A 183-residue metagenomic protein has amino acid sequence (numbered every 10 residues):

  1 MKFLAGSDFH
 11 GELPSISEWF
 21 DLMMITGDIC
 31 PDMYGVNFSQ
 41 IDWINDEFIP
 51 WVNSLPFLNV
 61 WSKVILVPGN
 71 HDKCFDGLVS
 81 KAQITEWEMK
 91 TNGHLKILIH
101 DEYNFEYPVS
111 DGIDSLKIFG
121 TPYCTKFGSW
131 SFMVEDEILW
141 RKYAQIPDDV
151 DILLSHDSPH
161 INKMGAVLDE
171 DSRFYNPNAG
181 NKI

Functional and structural regions predicted by a protein language model:
M1-H10, M24-T26, I113-F127, D151-H156: Active-site-proximal beta-strand elements of phosphoester/diester hydrolases
A5-D8, H94-L98, M133-I138, P177-N178: Short gly/ser/thr-rich secondary-structure transition/capping motifs
G6-V109: Core catalytic region of metal-dependent phosphoesterases/phosphodiesterases, especially metallo-beta-lactamase-like
L13, F75, F127, N162-K163: Eukaryotic short linear interaction motifs
S17-E18, D111-I113, I146-D149: Glycine-rich phosphate-binding loop signature in dinucleotide/nucleotide-binding domains
C30, Y34-I44, D149-I183: Active-site-proximal segments of metal-dependent phosphoesterases and phosphodiesterases across multiple
N70-H71, E102, T121-C124, D157-S158: Histidine- and/or cysteine-centered catalytic micro-motif in compact active-site loops
K117-F119, Y123-R141, D148-I152, M164-L168: Membrane-proximal envelope and lipid/glycan-remodeling enzymes
